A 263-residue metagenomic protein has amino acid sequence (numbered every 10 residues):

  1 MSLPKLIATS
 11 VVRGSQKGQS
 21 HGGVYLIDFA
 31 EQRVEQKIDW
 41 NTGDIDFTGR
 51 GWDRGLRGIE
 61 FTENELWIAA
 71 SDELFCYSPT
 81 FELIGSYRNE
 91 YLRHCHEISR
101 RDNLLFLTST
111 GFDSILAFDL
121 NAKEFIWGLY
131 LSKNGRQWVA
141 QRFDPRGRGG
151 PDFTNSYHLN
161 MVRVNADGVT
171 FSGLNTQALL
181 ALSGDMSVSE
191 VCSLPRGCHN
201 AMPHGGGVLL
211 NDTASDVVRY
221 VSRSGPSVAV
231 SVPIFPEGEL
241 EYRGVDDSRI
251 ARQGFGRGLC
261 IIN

Functional and structural regions predicted by a protein language model:
S2-L6, E63-N64, D102-L104, A166-V169 (+2 more regions): Short coil/turn segments that connect the beta-strands within blades of beta-propeller domains
A8-Q19, D28, W67-S71, L107-F112 (+4 more regions): Conserved beta-strand positions in repeat-built beta-propeller and related beta-rich domains
S20, G55, H94, G111 (+5 more regions): Beta-rich catalytic cores
F29-E31, S78-E82, D119-K123, L182-M186 (+1 more regions): Short loop/turn segments that connect beta-strands within beta-propeller blades
V34-W52, R88-Y91, F125-N155, V228-R252: Surface-exposed loop and turn segments in beta-propeller and other repeat-based domains that flank or scaffold
Q36-S99: Blade-loop segments of beta-propeller domains
R57-G58, E97, M161, H199-N200 (+1 more regions): Conserved beta-strand position repeated once per blade in WD40 beta-propeller domains
M202-N263: Loop/turn-rich, solvent-exposed surfaces of beta-rich toroidal or solenoidal domains
